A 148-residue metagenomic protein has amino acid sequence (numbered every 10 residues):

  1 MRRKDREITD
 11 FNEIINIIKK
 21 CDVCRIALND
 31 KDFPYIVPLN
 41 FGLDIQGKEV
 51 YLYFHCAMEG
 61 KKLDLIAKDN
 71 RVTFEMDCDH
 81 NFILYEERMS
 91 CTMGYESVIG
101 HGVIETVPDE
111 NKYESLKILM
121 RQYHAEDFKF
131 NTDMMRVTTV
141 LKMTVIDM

Functional and structural regions predicted by a protein language model:
M1-K20: Extreme N-terminal tail/first-helix region
R2-R3, N81-M148: Charged, gly/pro-rich active-site loop segments
I14-I18, I36-Y51, H80-T92: Short N-terminal helix-initiation segments at or just after the protein's N-terminus
K19, A67-V72, K117-A125: Short, intrinsically disordered, mixed-charge
C21-M58, F74: Short beta-strand segments
L28-D30, C56, M76-C78, I104 (+1 more regions): Short, structured patches in soluble enzyme cores that scaffold and shape functional sites
E59-D64, N81-F82: Histidine-centered metal-chelating micro-motifs
K68-M76, N81-I83: Short catalytic/metal-binding and nucleic-acid-binding patches
